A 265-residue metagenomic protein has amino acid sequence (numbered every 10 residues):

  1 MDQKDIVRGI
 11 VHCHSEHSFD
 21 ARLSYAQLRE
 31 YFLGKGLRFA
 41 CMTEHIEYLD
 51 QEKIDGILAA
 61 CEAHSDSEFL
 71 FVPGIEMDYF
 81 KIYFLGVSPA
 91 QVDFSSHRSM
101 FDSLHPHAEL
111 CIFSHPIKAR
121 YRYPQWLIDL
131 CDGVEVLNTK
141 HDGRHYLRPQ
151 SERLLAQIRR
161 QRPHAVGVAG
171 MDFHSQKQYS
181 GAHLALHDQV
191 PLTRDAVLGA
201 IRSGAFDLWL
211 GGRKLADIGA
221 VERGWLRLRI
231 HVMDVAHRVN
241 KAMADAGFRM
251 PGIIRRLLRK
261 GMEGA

Functional and structural regions predicted by a protein language model:
M1-V7, V11, Y25-E30, F80-Q91 (+1 more regions): Charged catalytic cores and adjacent phosphate/nucleic-acid-binding surfaces used for phosphate/nucleic-acid chemistry
M1-Y79, K177, G252, R256-A265: An N-terminally biased module of ancient metal coordination in phosphate/nucleic-acid-related enzymes
Q3, R8, L58-E62, S96-I112 (+1 more regions): Surface-exposed amphipathic alpha-helices with a cationic face
R22, Y48, G86, F94-S95 (+1 more regions): Divalent metal-binding pocket/active-site signature
Y31-K35, L104, W126: Generic structural signal for hydrophobic
C41-M42, I112, E135: Conserved beta-strand positions in the central sheet of alpha/beta enzyme cores
